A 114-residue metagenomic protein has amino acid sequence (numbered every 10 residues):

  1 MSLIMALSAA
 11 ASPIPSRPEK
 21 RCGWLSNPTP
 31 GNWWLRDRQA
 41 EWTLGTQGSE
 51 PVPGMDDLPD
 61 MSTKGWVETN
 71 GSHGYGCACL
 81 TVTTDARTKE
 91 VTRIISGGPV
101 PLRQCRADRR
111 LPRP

Functional and structural regions predicted by a protein language model:
M1-S8: Bacterial N-terminal signal peptides
I4, I14, I94-I95: Weak global preference for isoleucine
S12-T69: N-terminal secretory signal peptides
M55-P114: Beta-strand-rich cores of mature extracytoplasmic or soluble domains
